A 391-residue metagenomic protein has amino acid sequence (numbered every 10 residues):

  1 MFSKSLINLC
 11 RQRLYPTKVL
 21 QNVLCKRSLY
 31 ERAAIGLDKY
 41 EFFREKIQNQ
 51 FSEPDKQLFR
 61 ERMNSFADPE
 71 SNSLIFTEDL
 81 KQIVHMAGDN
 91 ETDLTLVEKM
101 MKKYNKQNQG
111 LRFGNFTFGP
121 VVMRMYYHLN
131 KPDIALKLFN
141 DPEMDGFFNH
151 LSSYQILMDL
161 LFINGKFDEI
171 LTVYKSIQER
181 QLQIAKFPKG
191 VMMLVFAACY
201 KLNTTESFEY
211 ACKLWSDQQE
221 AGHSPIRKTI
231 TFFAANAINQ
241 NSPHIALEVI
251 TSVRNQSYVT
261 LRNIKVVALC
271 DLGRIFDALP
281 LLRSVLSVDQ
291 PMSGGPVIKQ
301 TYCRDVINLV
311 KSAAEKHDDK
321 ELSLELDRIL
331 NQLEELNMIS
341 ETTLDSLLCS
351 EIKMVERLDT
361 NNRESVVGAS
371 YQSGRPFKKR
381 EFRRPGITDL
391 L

Functional and structural regions predicted by a protein language model:
M1-L391: A basic, Ser/Thr-enriched alpha-helical scaffold prevalent in eukaryotic organelle gene-expression machinery
